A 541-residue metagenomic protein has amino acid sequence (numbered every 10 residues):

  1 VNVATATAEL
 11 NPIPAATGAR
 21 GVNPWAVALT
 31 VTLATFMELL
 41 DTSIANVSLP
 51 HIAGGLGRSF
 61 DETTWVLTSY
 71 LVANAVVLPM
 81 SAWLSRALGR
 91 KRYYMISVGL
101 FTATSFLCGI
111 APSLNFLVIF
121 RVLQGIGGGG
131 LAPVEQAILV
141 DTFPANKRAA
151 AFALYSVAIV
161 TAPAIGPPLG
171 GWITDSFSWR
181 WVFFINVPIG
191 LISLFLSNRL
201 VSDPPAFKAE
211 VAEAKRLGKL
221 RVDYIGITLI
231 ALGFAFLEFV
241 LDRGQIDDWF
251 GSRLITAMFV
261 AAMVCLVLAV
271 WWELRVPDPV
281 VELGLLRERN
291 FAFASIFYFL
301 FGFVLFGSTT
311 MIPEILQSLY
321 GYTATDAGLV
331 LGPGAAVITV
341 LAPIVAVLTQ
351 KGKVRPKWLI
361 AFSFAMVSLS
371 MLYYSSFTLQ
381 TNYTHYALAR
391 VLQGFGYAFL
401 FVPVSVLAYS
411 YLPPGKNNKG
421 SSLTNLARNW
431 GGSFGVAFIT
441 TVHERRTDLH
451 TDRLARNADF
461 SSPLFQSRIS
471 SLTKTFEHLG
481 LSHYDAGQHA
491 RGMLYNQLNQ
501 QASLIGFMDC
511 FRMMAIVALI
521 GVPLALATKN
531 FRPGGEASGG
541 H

Functional and structural regions predicted by a protein language model:
V3, P188-F207, A231-R243, A261-R275 (+1 more regions): C-terminal membrane-cytosol helix-exit motif in multi-pass small-molecule transporters
N11-I13, T17-G18, E62, T424 (+2 more regions): Hydrophobic transmembrane architecture of multi-pass small-molecule transporters
V22-R86, Y93-Y94, S105, N115-V118 (+5 more regions): Transmembrane core module of solute transporters
F36, T68-V72, G99, A153-T161 (+5 more regions): Transmembrane alpha-helical cores of Major Facilitator Superfamily
P50, T174-D175, D242, P313 (+6 more regions): Juxtamembrane/transmembrane-helix interface segments of polytopic membrane transporters
L78-G226, R243, R253: Helix-loop-helix hairpins in multi-pass membrane proteins, especially solute transporters
L100-I110, G127, I189-L196, V264-L268 (+4 more regions): Transmembrane-helix signature of multi-pass solute transporters
F152, A164-P167, G171, S308 (+3 more regions): Small-residue-rich alpha-helical segments with characteristic i,i+4
